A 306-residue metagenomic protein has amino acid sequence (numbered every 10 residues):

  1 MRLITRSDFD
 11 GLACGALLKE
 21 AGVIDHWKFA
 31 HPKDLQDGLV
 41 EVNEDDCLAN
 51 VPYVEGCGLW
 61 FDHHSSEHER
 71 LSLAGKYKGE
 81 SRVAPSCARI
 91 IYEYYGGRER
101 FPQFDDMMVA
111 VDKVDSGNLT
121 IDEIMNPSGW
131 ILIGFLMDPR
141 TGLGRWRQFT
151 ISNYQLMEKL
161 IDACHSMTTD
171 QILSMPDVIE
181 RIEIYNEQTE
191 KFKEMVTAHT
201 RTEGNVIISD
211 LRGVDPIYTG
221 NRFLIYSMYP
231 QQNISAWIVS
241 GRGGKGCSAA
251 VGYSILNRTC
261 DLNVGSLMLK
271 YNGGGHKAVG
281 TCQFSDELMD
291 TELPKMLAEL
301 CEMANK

Functional and structural regions predicted by a protein language model:
M1-P139, E183, E187, R201-V206 (+3 more regions): Replace "Mg2+/Mn2+-dependent" with "divalent metal-dependent
I124-Y218: A charged, amphipathic alpha-helical module
